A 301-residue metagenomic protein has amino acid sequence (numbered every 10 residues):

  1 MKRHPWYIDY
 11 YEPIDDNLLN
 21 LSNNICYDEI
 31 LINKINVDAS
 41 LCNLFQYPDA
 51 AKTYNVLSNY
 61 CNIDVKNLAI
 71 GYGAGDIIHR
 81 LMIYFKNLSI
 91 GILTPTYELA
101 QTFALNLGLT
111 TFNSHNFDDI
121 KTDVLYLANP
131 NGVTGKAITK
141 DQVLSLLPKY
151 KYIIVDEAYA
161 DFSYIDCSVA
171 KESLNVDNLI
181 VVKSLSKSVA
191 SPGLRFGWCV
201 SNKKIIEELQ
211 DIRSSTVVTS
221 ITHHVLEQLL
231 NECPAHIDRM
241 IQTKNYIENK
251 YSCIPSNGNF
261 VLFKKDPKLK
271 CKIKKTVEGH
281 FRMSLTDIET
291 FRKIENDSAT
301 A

Functional and structural regions predicted by a protein language model:
M1-D49, N59: N-terminal "arm"/small-domain region of PLP-dependent enzymes with the aminotransferase-like
N24-D28, Y97-E98, P130-V133, A160 (+5 more regions): Short, solvent-exposed loop/turn segments at secondary-structure junctions
L41-P148, Y159-V176, I180: Conserved core of the PLP fold type I
V124-A128, I154, W198-V200: Structural motif
N178-I254: PLP-dependent aminotransferase class I/II
S201, L262-A301: Conserved PLP-binding active-site segment of the aspartate aminotransferase-like
M240-E248, C253-K265, T276-F281: Conserved glycine-rich beta-strand-loop-beta hairpin in the small C-terminal domain of fold type I
